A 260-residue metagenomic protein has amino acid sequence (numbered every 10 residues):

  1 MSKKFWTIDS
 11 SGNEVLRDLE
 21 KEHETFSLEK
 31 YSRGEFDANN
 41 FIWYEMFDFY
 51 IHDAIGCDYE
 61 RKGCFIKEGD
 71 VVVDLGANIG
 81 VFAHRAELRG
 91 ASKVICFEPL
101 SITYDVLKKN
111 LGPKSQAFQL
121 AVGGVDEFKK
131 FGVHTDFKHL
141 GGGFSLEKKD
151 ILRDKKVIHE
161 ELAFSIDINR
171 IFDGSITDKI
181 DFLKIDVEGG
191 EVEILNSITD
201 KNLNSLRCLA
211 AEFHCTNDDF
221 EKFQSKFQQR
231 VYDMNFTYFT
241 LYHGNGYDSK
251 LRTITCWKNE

Functional and structural regions predicted by a protein language model:
M1-E260: Phosphate/nucleotide-binding beta-alpha loop and adjacent structural elements of enzyme active sites
